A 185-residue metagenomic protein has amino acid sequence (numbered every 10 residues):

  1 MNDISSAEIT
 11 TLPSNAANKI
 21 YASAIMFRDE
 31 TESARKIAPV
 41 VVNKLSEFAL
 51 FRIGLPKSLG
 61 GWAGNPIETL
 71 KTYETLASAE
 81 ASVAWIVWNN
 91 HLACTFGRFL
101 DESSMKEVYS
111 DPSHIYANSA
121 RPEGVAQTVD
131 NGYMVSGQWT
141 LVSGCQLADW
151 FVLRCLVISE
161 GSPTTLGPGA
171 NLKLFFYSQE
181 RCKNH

Functional and structural regions predicted by a protein language model:
M1-L55, W62-K71: Alpha-helical interface subdomain recognition
P39-E47, R52-D149, S159-G169, L174: Glycine-rich flavin
R154-C155: Glycine-rich anion/phosphate-binding loop at the beta-strand->alpha-helix junction
L174-E180: Active-site gating loop/helix substructures
C182-H185: Flexible, small-/acidic-enriched active-site or ligand-binding loops
